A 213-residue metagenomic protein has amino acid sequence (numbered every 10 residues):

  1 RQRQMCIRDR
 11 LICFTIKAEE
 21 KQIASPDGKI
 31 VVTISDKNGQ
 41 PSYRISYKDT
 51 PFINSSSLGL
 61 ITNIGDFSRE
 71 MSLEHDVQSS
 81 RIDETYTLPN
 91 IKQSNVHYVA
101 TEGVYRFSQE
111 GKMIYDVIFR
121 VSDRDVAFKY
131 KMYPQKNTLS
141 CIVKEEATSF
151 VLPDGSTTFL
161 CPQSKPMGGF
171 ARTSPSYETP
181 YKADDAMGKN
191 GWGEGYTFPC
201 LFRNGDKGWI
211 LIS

Functional and structural regions predicted by a protein language model:
R1-I7: Short, small-residue-biased leader/transition segments that mark boundaries at the very start of proteins
R8-C13: Bacterial N-terminal signal peptides
A18-E19: Boundary of Sec targeting at the N-terminus
Q22-S213: N-terminal accessory beta-strand-rich subdomains and adjacent acidic, glycine-rich linkers that precede catalytic cores
